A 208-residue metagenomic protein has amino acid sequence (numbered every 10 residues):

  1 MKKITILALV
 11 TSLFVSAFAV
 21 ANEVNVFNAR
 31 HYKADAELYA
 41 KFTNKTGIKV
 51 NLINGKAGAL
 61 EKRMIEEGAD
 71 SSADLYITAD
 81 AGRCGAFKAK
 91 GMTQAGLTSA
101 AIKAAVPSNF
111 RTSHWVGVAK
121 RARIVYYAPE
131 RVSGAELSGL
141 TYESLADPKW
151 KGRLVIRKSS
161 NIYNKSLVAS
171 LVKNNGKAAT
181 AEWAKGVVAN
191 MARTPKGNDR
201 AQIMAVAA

Functional and structural regions predicted by a protein language model:
M1-I4: Positively charged n-region of N-terminal signal peptides that target proteins for export
A8-S16: Bacterial N-terminal signal peptides
L9, K62, N109-F110: Short alpha-helical segments and helix-capping/turn motifs at coil-helix boundaries
F18-A19, K41, R63, K90 (+2 more regions): Residue-level signature of transmembrane alpha-helix interfaces in integral membrane proteins
A21-A86: Early extracytoplasmic/lumenal segment of secretory-pathway proteins
A29, K33, S72-A207: Extracytoplasmic ligand-binding site segments that recognize negatively charged/polar headgroups
